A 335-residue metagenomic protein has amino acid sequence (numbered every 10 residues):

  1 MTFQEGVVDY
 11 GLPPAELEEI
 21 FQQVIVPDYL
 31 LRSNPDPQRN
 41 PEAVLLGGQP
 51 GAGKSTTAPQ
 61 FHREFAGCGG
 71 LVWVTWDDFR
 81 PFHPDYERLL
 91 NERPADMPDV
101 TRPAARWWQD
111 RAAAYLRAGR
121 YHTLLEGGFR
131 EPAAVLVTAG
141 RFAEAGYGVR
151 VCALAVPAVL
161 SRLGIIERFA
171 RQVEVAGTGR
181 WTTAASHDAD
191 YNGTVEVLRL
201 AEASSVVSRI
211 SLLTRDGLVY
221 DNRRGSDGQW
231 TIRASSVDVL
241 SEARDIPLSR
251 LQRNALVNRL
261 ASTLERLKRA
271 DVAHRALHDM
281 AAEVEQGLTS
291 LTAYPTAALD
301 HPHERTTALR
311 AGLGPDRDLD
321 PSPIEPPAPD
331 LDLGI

Functional and structural regions predicted by a protein language model:
M1-Q22, H83-P84: Charged, amphipathic alpha-helical linker segments immediately N-terminal to NTP-binding catalytic cores
Q23-P37: Pre-Walker A adenine-sensing motif
Q49-P50: The conserved Walker
K54: Conserved lysine of the Walker
T57: Hydrophobic positions on the alpha1 helix immediately C-terminal to the Walker A/P-loop
C68-A139, A143, T182: Conserved nucleotide-sensing/catalytic segment adjacent to the nucleotide-binding pocket in NTP-handling enzymes
L163-L299: Conserved GTP-binding G-domain of TRAFAC-class P-loop NTPases and closely related GTPase folds
R317-I335: Non-Sec secretion/translocation targeting segments of pathogen effectors
